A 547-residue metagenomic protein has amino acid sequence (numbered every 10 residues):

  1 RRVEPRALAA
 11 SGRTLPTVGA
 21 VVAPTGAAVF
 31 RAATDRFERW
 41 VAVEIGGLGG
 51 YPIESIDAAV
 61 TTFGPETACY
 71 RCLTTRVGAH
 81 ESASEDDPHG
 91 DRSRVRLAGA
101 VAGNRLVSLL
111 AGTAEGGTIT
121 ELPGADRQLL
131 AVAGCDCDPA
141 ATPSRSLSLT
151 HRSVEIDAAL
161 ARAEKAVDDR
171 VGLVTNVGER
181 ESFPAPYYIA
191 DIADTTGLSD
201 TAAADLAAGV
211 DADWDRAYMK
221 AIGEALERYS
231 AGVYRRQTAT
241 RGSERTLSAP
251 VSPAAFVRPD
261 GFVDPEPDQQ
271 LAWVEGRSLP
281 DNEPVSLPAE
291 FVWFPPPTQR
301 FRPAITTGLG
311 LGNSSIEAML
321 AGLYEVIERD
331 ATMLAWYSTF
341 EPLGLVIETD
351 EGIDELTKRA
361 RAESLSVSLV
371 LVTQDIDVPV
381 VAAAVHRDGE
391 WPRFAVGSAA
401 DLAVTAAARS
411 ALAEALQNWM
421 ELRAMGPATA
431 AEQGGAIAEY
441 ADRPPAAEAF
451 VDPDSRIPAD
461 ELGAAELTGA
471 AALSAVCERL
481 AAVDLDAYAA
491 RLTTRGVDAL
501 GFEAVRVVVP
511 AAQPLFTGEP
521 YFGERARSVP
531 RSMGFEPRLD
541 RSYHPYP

Functional and structural regions predicted by a protein language model:
R1-A10: Short, charged N-terminal beta->alpha structural module
V3, E38-R39, T67, L365 (+2 more regions): A structural micro-motif
A7, T14-A98: E1/E1-like adenylate-forming module used to activate ubiquitin-like modifiers and sulfur-carrier proteins
S11-G19, V29, T34, L106-G124: Compositionally biased, intrinsically disordered low-complexity regions enriched in charged/polar residues
G46, A111-P547: Helix-biased "structured C-terminal domain" signature
D86-T120: Conserved anion/nucleotide-ligand pocket segment
